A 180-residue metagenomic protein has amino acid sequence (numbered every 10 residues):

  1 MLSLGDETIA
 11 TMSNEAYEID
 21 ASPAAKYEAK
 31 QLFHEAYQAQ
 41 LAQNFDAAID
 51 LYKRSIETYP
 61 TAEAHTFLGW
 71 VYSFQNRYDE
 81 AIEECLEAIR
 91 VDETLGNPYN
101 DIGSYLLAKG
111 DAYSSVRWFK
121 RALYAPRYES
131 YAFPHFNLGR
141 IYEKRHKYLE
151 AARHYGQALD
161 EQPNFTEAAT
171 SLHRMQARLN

Functional and structural regions predicted by a protein language model:
S13-Q31, R54-E57, A125-E129: TPR-adjacent "capping" and linker segments in tetratricopeptide-repeat scaffold/adaptor proteins
A25-E63, F67, F74: Alpha-helical segment of the N-proximal tetratricopeptide repeat
Q40, S73, N100, L107 (+2 more regions): Position-specific recognition of the canonical hydrophobic site in helix A of tetratricopeptide repeat
A42-L51, F74-E87, K109-Y124, F133 (+2 more regions): Structural signature of tandem alpha-helical TPR/SEL1-like repeats, specifically the intra-repeat loop/turn
Y59-P60, E93, R127-E129, P163: Short coil turns that delineate tetratricopeptide repeat
A64-H65, P98, A132-P134, A168: TPR alpha-solenoid repeat register
